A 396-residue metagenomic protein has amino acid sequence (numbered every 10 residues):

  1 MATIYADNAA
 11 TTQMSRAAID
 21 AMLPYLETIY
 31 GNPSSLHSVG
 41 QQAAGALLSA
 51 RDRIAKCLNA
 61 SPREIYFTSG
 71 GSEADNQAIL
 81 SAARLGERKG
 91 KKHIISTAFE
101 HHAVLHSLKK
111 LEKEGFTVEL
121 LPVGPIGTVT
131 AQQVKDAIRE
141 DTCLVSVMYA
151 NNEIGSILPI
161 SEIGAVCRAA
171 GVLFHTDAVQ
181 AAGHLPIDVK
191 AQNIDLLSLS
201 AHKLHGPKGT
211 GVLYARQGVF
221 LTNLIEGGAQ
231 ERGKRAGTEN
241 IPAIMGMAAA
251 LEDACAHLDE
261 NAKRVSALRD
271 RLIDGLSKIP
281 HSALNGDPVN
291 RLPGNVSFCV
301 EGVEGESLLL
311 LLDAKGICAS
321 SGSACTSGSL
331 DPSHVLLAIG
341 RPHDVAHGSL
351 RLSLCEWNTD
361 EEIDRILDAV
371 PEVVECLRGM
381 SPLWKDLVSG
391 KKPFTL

Functional and structural regions predicted by a protein language model:
M1-L396: Pyridoxal 5′-phosphate
